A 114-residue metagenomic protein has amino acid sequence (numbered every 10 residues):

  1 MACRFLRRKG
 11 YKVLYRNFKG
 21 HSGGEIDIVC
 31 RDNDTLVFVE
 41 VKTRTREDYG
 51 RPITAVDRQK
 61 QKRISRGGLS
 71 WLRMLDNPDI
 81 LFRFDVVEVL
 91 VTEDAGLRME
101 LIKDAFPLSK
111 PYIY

Functional and structural regions predicted by a protein language model:
M1-N17: Acidic-basic catalytic patches of nuclease active cores, encompassing PD-(D/E)XK and other metal-cofactor nuclease
L6, I64, F84: Residue-level signal for inorganic ion chemistry
F18-K19, V91: Basic, glycine-rich
H21-G24, A95: Short acidic/glycine-enriched loop/turn segments that link adjacent beta-strands
G24, T35-V37, D85, E100: Protein kinase-like catalytic core scaffold
I26-E47, I64: Conserved catalytic cores of phosphodiester-cleaving nucleases, focusing on short active-site segments
R44-G68: Mg2+/Mn2+-dependent nuclease catalytic core
M74-Y114: Domain-level recognition of nuclease-like catalytic cores that cleave nucleotide substrates
